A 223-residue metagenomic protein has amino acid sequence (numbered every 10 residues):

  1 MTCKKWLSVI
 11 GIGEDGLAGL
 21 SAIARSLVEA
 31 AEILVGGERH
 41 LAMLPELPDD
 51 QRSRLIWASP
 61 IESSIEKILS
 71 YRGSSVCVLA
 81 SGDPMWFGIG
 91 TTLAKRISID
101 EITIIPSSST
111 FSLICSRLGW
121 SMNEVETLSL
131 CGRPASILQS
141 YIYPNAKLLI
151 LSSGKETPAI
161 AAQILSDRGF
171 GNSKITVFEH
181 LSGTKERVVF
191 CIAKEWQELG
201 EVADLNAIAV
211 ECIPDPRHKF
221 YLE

Functional and structural regions predicted by a protein language model:
M1-I105, S112-L113, A135, I142: Class I S-adenosyl-L-methionine
T2-V9, A22-R25, S74-V76, P144-E223: A contiguous loop/helix-start segment that scaffolds small-molecule binding in enzyme catalytic cores
L41-M43, S109-L113, T157-P158, S182-K185: Short gly/pro/ser/thr-enriched loop/turn and capping motifs at secondary-structure boundaries
L47, C115-S116, L138-S140, E186-F190 (+1 more regions): Short, well-ordered secondary-structure micro-motifs
S53-R54, G119-E124, I192-E195: Short, hinge-like loop/turn segments at secondary-structure boundaries
I97-I102, W120-E124, R168-S173: A short alpha->loop->secondary-structure connector
I114-A146, S153: Short, glycine-/small-residue-rich phosphate/pyrophosphate-handling segment
